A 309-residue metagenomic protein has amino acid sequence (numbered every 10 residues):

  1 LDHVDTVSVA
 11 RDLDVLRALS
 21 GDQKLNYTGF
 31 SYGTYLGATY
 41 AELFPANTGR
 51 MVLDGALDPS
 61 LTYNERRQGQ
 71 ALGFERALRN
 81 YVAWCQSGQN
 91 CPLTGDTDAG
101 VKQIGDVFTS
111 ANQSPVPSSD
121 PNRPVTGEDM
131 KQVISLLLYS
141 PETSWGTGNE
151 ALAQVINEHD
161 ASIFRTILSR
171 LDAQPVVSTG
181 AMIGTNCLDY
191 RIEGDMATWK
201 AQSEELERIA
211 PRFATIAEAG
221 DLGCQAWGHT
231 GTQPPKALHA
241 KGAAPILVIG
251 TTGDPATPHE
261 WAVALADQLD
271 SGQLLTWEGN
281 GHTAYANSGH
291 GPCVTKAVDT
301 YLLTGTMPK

Functional and structural regions predicted by a protein language model:
A10-K24: Conserved acidic catalytic loop of the alpha/beta-hydrolase fold
R11, G29-A41: Glycine-rich nucleophile elbow surrounding the catalytic serine of serine-hydrolase chemistry
Y27-G29, M51: Conserved alpha/beta-hydrolase fold motif
T39-Q103, L137, N149-A173: A catalytic-pocket lid/entrance helix-loop region that shapes and gates access to the active site across common
G100-A244, S288-G289: Alpha/beta-hydrolase fold active-site neighborhood
G242, L247-G250, D254: Short beta-strand/loop motif that positions the catalytic acidic residue of the alpha/beta-hydrolase fold
P255-E260: Conserved alpha/beta-hydrolase "acid-adjacent" motif
E278-K309: Catalytic active-site module of serine/aspartate enzymes centered on a nucleophile-bearing elbow/loop
